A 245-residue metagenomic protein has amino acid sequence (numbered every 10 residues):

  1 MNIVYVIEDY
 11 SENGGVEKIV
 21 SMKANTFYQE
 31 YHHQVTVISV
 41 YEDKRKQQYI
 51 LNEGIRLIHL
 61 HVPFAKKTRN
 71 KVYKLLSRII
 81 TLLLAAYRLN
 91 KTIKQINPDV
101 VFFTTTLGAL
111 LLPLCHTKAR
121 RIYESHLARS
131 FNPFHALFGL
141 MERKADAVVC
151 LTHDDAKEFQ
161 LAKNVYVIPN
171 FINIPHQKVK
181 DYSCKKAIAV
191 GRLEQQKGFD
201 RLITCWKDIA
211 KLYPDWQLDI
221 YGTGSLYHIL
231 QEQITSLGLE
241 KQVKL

Functional and structural regions predicted by a protein language model:
V6-N13, T26-I79: N-terminal strand-loop element at the rim of the active site of nucleotide-sugar-dependent glycosyltransferases
G14-M22, K185, A189-D208, S225-Q231: A conserved mid-protein helix/loop that constitutes part of the nucleotide-sugar donor-binding site
V37-K44, V190, Q217-L230: Glycosyltransferase donor-sugar binding loop
L82-A85, F103-A109: Short His-centered aromatic/hydrophobic patch
I93, C115, R121-D146, K157-Q160: A conserved, positively charged/aromatic
V101-F102, K144-H153: A short beta-strand/loop micro-motif in the catalytic core of glycosyltransferases that engages the nucleotide-sugar
D154, F171: Carbohydrate-associated surface elements
L226-I229, L239-L245: Active-site donor-binding acidic/aromatic loop of nucleotide-activated sugar and phosphosugar transferases involved
